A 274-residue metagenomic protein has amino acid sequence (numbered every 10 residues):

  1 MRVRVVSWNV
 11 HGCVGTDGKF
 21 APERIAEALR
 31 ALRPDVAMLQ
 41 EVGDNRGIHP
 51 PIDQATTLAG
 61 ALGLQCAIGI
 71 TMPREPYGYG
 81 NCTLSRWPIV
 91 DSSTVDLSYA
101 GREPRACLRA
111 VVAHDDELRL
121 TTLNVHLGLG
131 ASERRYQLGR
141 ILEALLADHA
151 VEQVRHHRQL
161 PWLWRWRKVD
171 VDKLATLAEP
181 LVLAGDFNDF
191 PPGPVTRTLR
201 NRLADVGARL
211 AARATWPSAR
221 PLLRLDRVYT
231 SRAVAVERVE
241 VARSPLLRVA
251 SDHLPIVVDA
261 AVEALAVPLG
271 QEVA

Functional and structural regions predicted by a protein language model:
M1-V36, G60-A61, Q65-I68, P73-A274: Active-site regions of metal-assisted phosphoester/phosphodiester hydrolases, unifying DNase/endonuclease modules
C13, Q40-G47: Active-site neighborhood of divalent metal-dependent phosphoester/pyrophosphate hydrolases
K19, I48-I52: Generic alpha-helical scaffold signal
N45-I48, E75-Y77: Short active-site-adjacent helix-start/loop capping segments
P51-Q54, T83: Glycine-rich loop at the start of a catalytic domain that most often binds anionic cofactors/ligands
T56-L58: A short, gly/pro- and small-residue-rich
